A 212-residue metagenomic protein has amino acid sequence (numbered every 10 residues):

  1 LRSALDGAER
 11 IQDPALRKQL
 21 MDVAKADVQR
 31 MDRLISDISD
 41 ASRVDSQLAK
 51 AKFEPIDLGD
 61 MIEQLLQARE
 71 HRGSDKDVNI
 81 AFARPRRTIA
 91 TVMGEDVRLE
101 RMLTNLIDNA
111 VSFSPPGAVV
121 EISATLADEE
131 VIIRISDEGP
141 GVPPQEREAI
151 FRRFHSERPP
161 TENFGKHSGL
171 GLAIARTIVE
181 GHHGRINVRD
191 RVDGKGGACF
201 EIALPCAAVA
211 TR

Functional and structural regions predicted by a protein language model:
A26-M31: Short alpha-helical segment of the dimerization/phosphotransfer core of two-component systems
S46-A51, T91-G94: Conserved micro-motifs of the catalytic ATP-binding
K52-Q67: A conserved beta-strand-to-alpha-helix junction within the catalytic ATP-binding
R72-A83: Short conserved segments within the C-terminal catalytic ATPase subdomain
V142-F154: Short conserved segment of the HATPase_c
G171, A175: Short alpha-helical Gxxx[C/S/T] motif in the catalytic ATP-binding
